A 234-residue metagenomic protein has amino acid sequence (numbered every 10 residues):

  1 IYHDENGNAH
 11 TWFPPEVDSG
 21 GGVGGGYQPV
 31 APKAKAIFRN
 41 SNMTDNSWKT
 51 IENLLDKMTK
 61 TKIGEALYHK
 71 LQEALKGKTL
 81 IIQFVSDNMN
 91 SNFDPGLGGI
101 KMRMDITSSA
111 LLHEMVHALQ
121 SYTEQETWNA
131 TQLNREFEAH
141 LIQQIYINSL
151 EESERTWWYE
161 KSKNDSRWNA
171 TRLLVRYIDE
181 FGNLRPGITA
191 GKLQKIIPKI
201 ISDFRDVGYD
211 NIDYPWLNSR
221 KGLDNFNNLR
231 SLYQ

Functional and structural regions predicted by a protein language model:
G7-N8, G26-T59, H69, N134-E136 (+1 more regions): Active-site or metal-binding loop neighborhoods of secreted/extracellular toxin and effector enzymes
G7-V17: Short, surface-exposed terminal/edge motifs of secreted or surface/virion proteins that either
G20-G25: Intrinsically disordered, low-complexity regions enriched in glycine and serine
I51-I100: Juxtacatalytic substrate-recognition/specificity segment
G96-L111, N129-A130: Short pre-active-site segment immediately N-terminal to the catalytic Zn-binding motif
D105, S121-I145: Post-HEXXH active-site segment of zinc metalloproteases
S109-T123: Active-site recognition of the HExxH zinc-binding catalytic motif
